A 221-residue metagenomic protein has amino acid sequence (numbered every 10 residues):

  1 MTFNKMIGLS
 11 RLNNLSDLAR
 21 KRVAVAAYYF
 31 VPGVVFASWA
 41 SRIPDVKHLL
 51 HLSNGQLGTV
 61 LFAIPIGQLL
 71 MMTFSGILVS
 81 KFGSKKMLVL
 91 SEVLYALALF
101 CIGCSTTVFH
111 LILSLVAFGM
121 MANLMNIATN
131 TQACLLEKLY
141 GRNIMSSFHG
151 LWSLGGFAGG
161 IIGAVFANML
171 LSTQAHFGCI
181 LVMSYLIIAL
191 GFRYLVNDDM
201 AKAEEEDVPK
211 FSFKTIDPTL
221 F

Functional and structural regions predicted by a protein language model:
F3-A19, V196-F221: Juxtamembrane intracellular "pre-TM" segments in multi-pass secondary transporters
N14-P44, H48, V116-A117, I216-F221: Pair of pore-lining "gating" transmembrane helices in MFS-fold secondary transporters
F30, A98, F109-M125: Hydrophobic core of transmembrane alpha-helices in multi-pass small-molecule transporters, especially MFS/SLC-type
A37, I64-T73, G156-F157: Residue-level signature of mid-helix packing/kink "hotspots" within the transmembrane helices of 12-pass Major
I43, S75, G155-A167, H176: Small-residue (Gly/Pro/Ala) motifs that create kinks and tight helix-helix packing interfaces
L70-F109: Conserved MFS/SLC helix-loop-helix module at the cytosolic interface between two early adjacent transmembrane helices
L115-L151: Cytoplasmic helix-loop-helix junction between adjacent transmembrane helices in 12-TM secondary transporters
A175-R193: Symmetry-related core transmembrane helices of the 12-TM Major Facilitator Superfamily/SLC fold
